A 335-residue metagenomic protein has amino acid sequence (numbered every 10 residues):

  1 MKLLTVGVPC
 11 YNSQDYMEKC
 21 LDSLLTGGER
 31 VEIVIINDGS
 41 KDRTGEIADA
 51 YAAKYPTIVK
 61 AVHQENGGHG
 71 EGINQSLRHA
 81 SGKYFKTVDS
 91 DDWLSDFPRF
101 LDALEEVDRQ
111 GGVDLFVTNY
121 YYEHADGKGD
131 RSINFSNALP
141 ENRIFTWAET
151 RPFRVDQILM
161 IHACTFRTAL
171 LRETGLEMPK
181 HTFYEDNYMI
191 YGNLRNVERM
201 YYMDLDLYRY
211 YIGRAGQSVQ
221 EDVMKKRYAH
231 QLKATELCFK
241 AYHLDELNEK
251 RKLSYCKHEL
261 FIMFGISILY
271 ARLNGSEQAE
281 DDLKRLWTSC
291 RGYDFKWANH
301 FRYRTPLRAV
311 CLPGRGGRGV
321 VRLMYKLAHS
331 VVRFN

Functional and structural regions predicted by a protein language model:
M1-H230: Nucleotide-sugar donor-binding/catalytic module of glycosyltransferases that assemble extracellular/cell-envelope
H69, K180, D245-R251: Short helix-to-loop capping/linker segments positioned immediately adjacent to catalytic or ligand/cofactor-binding
T165-F166, L260-F264: Solvent-exposed aromatic/hydrophobic patches embedded in short alpha-helical segments
Y191, H258-F261: Non-catalytic, well-ordered alpha-helical scaffold segments
L205-R214, Q220-K250, I262, I266-F295: Catalytic core of nucleotide-sugar-dependent glycosyltransferases
R251-H258: Residues within HEAT/ARM-like alpha-solenoid scaffolds
L273-N335: Membrane-interface aromatic/basic loop that binds lipid-linked glycans or pyrophosphate carriers, typified by
